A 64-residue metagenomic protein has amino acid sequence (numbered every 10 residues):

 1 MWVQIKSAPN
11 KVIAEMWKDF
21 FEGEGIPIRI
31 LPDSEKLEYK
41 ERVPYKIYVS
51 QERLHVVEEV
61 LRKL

Functional and structural regions predicted by a protein language model:
M1-L64: Acidic/polar low-complexity segments and flexible, solvent-exposed patches
